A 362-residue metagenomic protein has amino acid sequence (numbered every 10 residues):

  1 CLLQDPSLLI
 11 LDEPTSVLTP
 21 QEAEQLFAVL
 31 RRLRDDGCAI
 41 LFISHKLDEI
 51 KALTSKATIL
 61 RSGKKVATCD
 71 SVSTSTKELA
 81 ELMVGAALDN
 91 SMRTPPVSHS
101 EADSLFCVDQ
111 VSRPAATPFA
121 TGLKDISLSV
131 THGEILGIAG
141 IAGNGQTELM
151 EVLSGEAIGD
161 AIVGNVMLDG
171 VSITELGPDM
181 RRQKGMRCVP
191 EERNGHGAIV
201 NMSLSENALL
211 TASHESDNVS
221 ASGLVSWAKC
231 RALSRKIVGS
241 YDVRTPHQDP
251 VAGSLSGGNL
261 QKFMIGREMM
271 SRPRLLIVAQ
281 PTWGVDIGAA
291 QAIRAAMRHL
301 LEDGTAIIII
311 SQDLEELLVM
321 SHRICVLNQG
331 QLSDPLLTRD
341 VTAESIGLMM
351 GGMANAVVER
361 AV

Functional and structural regions predicted by a protein language model:
C1-V362: Glycine-rich phosphate-binding loops of nucleotide-dependent enzymes
